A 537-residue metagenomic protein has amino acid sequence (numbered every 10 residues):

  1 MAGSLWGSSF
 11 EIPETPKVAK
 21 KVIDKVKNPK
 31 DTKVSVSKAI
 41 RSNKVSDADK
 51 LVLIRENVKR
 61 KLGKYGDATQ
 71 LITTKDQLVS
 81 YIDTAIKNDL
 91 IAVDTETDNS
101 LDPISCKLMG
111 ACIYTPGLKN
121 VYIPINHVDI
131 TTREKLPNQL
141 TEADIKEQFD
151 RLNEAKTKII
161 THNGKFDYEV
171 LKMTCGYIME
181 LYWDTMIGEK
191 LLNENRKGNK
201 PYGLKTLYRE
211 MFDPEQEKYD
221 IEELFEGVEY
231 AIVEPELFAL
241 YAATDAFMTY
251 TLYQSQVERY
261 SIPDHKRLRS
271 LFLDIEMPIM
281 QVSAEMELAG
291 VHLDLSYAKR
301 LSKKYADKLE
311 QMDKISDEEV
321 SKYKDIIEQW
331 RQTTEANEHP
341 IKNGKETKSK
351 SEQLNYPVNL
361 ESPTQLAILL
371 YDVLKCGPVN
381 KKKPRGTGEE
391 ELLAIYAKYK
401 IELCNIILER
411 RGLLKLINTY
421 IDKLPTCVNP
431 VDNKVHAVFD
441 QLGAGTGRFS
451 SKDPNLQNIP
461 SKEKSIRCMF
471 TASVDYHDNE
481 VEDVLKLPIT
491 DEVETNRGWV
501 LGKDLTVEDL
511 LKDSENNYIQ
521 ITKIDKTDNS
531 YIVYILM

Functional and structural regions predicted by a protein language model:
A2-K135, N199, L207-D220, L224-S465 (+1 more regions): Conserved "right-hand" nucleotidyltransferase catalytic core of DNA-directed polymerases
S80-T84, P137-T157: Short, basic/hydrophobic alpha-helical segments
A92, T157-G164: Acidic beta-strand-to-loop metal/phosphate-binding motif
T97-N99, K165, I187: Short, glycine/acidic-enriched loop or turn micro-motifs at the edges of active sites
D167-M173, L369: Phosphate- and divalent-cation-binding pockets in alpha/beta enzyme and binding domains that engage nucleotide-derived
Y177-E194, G203-T206, P363: Conserved beta-strand -> loop -> alpha-helix junction used to position metal-binding or nucleic-acid-contacting
E194-K197, D525-T527: Conserved, non-catalytic sequence blocks in retroelement Pol enzymes and Pol-derived host proteins
N479-M537: HINT superfamily self-processing domains
